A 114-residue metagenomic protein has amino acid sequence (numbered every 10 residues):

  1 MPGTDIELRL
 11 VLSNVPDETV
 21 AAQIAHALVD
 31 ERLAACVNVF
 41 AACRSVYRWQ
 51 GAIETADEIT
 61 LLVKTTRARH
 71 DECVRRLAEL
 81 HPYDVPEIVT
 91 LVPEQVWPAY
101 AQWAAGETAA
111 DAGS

Functional and structural regions predicted by a protein language model:
M1-S114: Positively charged, small/polar-rich N-terminal and surface patches that mediate targeting and assembly and bind
